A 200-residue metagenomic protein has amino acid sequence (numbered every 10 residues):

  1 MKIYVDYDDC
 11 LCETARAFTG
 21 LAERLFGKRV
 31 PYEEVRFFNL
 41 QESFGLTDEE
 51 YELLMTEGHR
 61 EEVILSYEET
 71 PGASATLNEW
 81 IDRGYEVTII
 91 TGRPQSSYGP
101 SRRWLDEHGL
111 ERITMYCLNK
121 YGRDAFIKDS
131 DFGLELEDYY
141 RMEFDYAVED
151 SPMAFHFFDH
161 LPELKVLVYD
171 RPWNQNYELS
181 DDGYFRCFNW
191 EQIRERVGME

Functional and structural regions predicted by a protein language model:
M1-E50: Active-site neighborhood of HAD-like aspartate-dependent phosphohydrolases
G45-R60, T114: Short, basic/glycine-rich phosphate-binding loops at helix/coil junctions that contact nucleotide phosphates
R60-I89, P94-S101: Short, acidic loop-to-helix structural element flanking the phosphoryl-transfer center in phosphate-processing enzymes
V87, R112-I113, L164-V166: Hydrophobic anchor at the start of a short beta-strand that flanks the dinucleotide cofactor-binding loop
Q95-V148, P152-D159: Substrate-recognition "cap/lid" segment bordering the active-site pocket of phosphatases
E107-L118, E143, L179-M199: Structural recognition of alpha->loop->beta junctions
R123-K128, Q175-D182, R196: Short, charged, surface-exposed secondary-structure boundary motifs
Y146-F188: Acidic, Mg2+-coordinating phosphoryl-transfer loop and its flanking beta/alpha structural elements, shared across
